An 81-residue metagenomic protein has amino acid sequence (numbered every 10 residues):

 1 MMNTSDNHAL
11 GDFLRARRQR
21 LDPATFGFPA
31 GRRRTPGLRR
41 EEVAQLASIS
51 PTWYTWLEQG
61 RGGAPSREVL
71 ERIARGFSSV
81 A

Functional and structural regions predicted by a protein language model:
M1-L38: A short, Lys/Arg-rich alpha-helix, primarily the initiator
M2, R33, S66, R72-R75: Intrinsic low-complexity, intrinsically disordered segments enriched in polar/basic residues
H8, D12, P51, R67: Short alpha-helical elements of helix-turn-helix
L21-D22, P51, F77-S78: Generic helix-packing signal
T25-F26, L38-E42, V69-L70, V80: Alpha-helix boundary/capping detector
P29-R34, R40-E41, L46-A64: Recognition helix of helix-turn-helix/homeodomain-like DNA-binding domains that insert into the DNA major groove
L46-S48, E68-A81: DNA major-groove recognition helix of helix-turn-helix/homeodomain DNA-binding modules
